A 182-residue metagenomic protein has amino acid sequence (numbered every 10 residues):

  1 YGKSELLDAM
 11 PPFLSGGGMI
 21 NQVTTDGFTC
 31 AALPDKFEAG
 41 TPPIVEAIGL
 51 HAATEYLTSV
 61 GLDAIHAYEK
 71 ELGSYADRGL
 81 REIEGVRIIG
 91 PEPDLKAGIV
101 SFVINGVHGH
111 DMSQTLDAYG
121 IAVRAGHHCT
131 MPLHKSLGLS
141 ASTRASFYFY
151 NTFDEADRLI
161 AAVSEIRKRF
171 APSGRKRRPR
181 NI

Functional and structural regions predicted by a protein language model:
Y1-I182: Pyridoxal 5′-phosphate
